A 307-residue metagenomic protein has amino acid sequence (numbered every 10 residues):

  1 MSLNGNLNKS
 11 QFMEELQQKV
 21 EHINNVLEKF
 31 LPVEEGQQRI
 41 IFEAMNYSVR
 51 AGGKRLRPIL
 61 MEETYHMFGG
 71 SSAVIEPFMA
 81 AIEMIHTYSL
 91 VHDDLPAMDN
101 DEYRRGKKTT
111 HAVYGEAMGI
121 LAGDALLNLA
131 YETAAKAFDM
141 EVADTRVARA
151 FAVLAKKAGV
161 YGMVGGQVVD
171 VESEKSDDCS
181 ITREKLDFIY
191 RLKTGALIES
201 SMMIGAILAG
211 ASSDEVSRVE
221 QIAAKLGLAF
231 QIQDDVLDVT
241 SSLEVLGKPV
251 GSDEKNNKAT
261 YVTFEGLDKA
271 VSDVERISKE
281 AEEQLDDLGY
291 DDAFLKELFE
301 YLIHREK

Functional and structural regions predicted by a protein language model:
S2-F30: N-terminal export signals and maturation junctions of secreted/periplasmic proteins
Q18-H22, E28-L31, E35-L285, A293-I303: Mg2+-dependent prenyl diphosphate-binding active-site environment of isoprenoid biosynthetic enzymes
L288: Short arginine-rich
